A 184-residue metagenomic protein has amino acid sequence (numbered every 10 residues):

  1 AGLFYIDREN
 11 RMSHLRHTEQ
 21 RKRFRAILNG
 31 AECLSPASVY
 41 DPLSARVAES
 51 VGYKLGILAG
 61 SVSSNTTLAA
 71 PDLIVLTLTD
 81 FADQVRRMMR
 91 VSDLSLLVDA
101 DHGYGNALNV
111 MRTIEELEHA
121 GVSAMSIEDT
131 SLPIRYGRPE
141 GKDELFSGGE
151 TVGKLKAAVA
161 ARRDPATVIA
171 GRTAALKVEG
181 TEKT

Functional and structural regions predicted by a protein language model:
M12-S38, R46-V51, K156-A160: N-terminal amphipathic alpha-helix/helix-capping segment at the start of soluble metabolic enzymes
L28-L43, I74-V75, L97-N109, E144-F146 (+1 more regions): Active-site mouth loops of central-metabolism enzymes
L34-P36, K54-L55, S95-L97, A124-S126 (+1 more regions): Structural preference for beta-strand elements that scaffold enzyme active sites
A48, G56-I57, L117, M125: Hydrophobic residues within beta-strands of alpha/beta enzymes
G56-D80, A100-A107, S126-G149: Glycine-rich, proline-tolerant flexible connector loops at the mouths of alpha/beta enzymes
A70-V98, A120, E140-A170: Alpha-helix-loop-beta-strand connector modules within alpha/beta enzyme cores
A107-E128: A short alpha/beta connector and helix-capping loop motif
